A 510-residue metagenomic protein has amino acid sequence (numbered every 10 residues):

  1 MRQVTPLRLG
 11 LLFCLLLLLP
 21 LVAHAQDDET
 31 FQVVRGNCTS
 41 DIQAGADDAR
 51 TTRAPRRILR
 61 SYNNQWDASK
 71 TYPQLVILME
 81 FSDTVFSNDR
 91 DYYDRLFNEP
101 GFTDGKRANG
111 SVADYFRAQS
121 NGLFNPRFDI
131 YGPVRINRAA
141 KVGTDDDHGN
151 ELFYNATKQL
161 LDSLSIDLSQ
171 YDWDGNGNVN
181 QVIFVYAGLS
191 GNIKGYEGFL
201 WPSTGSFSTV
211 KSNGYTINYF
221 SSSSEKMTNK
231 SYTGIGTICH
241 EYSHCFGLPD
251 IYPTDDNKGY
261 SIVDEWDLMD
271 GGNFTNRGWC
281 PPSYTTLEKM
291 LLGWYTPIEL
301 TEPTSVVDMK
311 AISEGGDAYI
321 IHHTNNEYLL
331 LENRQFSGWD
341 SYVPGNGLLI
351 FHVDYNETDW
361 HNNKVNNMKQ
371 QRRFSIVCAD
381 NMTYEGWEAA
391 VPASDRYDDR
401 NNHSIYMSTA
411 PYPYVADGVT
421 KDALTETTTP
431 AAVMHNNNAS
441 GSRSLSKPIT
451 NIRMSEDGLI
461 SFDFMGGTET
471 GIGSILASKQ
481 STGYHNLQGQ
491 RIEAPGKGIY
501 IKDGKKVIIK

Functional and structural regions predicted by a protein language model:
M1-L11: Bacterial N-terminal signal peptides that target proteins for export
G10-P20: Bacterial N-terminal signal peptides
L21-A25: Sec/Tat signal peptide C-region and signal peptidase I cleavage site
Q26-C239, P249-D256, V353, E357-G466: Propeptide-to-catalytic entry region of secreted or membrane-anchored zinc metalloproteases
Y115, Q181-G345, V353-N356: Extracellular hydrolytic enzyme modules, especially secreted metalloproteases of the metzincin/thermolysin-like class
M465-Q488: Residue-level detector of functionally pivotal "anchor" positions at catalytic/ligand-binding pockets or at interdomain
I499-K510: C-terminal tail/sorting-segment detector
